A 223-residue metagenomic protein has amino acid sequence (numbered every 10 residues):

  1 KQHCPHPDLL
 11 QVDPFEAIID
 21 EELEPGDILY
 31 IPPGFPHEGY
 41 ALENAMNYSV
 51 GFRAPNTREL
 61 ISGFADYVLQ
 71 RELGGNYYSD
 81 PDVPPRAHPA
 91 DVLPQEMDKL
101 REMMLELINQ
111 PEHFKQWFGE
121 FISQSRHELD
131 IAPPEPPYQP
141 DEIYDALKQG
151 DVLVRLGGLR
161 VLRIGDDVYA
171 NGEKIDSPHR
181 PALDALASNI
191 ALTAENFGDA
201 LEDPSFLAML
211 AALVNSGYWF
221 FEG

Functional and structural regions predicted by a protein language model:
K1-P25, A194-L201: A short beta-strand-loop-beta hairpin characteristic of the jelly-roll/cupin
E21-Y40: Conserved metal-binding segment of the jelly-roll/cupin
E38-H113: A conserved active-site cap/scaffold subdomain adjacent to cofactor or substrate pockets
L107-A187, A211, G223: Acidic, low-complexity/disordered tracts enriched in E/D and polar residues
R180-L201: Short acidic, hydrophobic short linear motifs in intrinsically disordered regions
A200-N215: Short amphipathic alpha-helical interaction segments
